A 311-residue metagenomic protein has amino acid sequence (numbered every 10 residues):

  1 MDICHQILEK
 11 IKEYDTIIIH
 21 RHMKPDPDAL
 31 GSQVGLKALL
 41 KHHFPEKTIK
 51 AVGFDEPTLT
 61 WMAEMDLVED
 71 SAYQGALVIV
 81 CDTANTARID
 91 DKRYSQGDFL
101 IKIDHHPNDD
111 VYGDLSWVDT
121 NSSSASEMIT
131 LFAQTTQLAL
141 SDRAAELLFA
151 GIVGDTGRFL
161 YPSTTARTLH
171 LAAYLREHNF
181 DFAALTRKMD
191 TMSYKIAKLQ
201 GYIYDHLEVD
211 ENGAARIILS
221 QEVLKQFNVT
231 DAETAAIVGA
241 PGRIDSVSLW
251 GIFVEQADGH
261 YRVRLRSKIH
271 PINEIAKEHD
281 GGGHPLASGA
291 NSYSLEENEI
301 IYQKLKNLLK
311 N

Functional and structural regions predicted by a protein language model:
D2-R21, P27, G31-T60, D70-G75 (+1 more regions): Hydrophobic helix-and-loop "lid/oligomerization" segment in the mid-to-C-terminal part of catalytic domains
H20, K24, V80, K102-I103 (+1 more regions): Generic enzyme active-site microenvironment
G35-K37, S95-D98, V118-D119, H170: Glycine-rich, phosphate-binding/catalytic loops in enzymes
T48-K50, F99, S116, A139: Conserved beta-strand segments of alpha/beta enzyme cores
A51, V80, K102, W117-D119 (+1 more regions): Structural signal for conserved beta-strand scaffold positions within catalytic alpha/beta enzyme cores
W61-L115: Active-site cofactor/cluster-binding pocket
D66-D70, V118-N121, K268-I269: Short, hinge-like loop/turn segments at secondary-structure boundaries
H106-L171: Short alpha-helices
